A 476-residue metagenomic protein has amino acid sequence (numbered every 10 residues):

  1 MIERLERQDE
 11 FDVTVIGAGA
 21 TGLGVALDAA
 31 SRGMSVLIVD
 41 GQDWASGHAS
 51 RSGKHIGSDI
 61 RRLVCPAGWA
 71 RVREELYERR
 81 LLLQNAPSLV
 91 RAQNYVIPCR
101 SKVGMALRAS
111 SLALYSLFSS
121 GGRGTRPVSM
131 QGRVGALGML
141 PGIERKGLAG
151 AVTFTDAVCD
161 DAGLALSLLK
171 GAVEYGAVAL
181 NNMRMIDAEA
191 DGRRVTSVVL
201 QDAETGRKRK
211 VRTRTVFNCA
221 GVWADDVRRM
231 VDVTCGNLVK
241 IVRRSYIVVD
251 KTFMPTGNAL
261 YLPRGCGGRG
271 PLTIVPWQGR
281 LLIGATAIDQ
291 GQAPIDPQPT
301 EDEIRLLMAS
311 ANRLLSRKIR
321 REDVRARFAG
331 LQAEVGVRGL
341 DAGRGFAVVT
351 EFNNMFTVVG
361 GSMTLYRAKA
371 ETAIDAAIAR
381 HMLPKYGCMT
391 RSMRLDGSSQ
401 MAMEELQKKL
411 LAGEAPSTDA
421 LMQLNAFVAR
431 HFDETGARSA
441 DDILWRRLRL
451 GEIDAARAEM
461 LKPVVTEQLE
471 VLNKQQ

Functional and structural regions predicted by a protein language model:
M1-V13, D28-S31: Extreme N-terminal leader/targeting segments of oxidoreductases
D9-F11, G206-T215: Core beta-strand elements of the Rossmann-like FAD/NAD(P) dinucleotide-binding domain in flavoenzyme oxidoreductases
I16, V211-G221: Short hydrophobic core segments
A30-S52: Glycine-rich FAD pyrophosphate-binding loop
K54-M139, L272: Dinucleotide-binding Rossmann-like beta1-alpha1 core, especially the glycine-rich loop that anchors the ADP
C99-Y175, L180, A188-R194, Q278 (+1 more regions): Flavin (FAD/FMN) cofactor-binding and adjacent substrate-gating region of FAD-dependent oxidoreductase domains
G171, T234-S245, F253-G257, Y261-L282 (+2 more regions): C-terminal catalytic lobe of FAD-dependent flavoproteins
N218-V233: Flavin (primarily FAD) binding-site architecture
